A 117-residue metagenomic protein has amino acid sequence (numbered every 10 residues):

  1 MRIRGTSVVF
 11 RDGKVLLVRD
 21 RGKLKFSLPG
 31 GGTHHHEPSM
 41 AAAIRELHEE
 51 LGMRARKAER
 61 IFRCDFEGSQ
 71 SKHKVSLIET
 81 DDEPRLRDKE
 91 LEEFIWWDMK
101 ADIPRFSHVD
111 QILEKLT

Functional and structural regions predicted by a protein language model:
M1-I3, F10, E59-F62, S71-H73: Short, intrinsically disordered low-complexity segments
M1-L28: N-terminal strand-loop-strand
R4-T6, R21, F62-D65, S76: Small/flexible residues
V8, K14-L16, L77-E79, K115-T117: A generic structural signal for ordered secondary structure
R21-K23, L28, E59, D81 (+1 more regions): Residue-level signal for pocket-adjacent positions within structured domains
T33-K57, C64-K115: Unchanged
